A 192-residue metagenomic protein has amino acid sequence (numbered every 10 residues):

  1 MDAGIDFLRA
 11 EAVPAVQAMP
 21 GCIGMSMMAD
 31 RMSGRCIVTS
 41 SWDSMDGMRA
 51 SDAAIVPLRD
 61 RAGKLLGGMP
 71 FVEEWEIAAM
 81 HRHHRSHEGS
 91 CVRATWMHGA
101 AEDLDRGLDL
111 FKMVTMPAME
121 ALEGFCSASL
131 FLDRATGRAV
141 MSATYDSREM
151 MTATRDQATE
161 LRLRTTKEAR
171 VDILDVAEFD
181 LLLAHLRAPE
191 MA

Functional and structural regions predicted by a protein language model:
M1-C36, D43-A192: Short S/T/G/P-rich N-terminal loop/turn motif that feeds into the first structured element of a domain
